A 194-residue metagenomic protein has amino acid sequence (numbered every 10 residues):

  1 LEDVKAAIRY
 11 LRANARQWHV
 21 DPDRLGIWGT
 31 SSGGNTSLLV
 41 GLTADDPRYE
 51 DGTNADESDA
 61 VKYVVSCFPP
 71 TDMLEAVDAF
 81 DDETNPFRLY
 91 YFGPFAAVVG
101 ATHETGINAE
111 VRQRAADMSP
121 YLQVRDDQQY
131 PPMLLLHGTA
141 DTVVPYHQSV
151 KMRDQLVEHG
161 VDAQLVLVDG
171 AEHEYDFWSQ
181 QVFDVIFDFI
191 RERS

Functional and structural regions predicted by a protein language model:
A6-D82: Primarily recognizes the serine-hydrolase "nucleophile elbow" in alpha/beta-hydrolase and SGNH/GDSL folds
G41, D78-R125: Mobile cap/lid helix-loop segments that gate and shape the active-site cleft of serine hydrolases
E57-K62, D127-M133, H159-D162: Short, proline-enriched alpha-helix->beta-strand connector loops that line the catalytic pocket of alpha/beta-hydrolase
L134-H137, D141: Short beta-strand/loop motif that positions the catalytic acidic residue of the alpha/beta-hydrolase fold
T142-K151: Conserved alpha/beta-hydrolase "acid-adjacent" motif
D154, E158-D162, R191-S194: Alpha/beta-hydrolase-fold serine-hydrolase catalytic core, especially in secreted/extracellular enzymes
A171-Q180: Catalytic histidine-centered segment of alpha/beta-hydrolase-like enzymes
S179-S194: Catalytic active-site module of serine/aspartate enzymes centered on a nucleophile-bearing elbow/loop
